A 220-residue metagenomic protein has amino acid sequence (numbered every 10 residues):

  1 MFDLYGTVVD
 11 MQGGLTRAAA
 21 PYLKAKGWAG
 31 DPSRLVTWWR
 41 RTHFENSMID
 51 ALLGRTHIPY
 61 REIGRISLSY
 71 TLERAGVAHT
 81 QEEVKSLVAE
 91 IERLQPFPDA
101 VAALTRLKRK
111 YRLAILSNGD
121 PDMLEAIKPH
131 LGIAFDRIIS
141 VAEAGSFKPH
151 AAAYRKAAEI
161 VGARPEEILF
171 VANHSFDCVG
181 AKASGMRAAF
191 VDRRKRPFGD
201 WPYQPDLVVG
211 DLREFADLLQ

Functional and structural regions predicted by a protein language model:
M1-P98: N-terminal helical cap/lid subdomain that shapes the substrate entry/recognition surface in HAD-like hydrolases
G14-L15, D99, I127, A181: Residues at alpha-helix caps and immediate loop-helix transition turns in enzyme cores, especially N- and C-cap
Y22-K26, R74, K110, H130 (+1 more regions): Alpha-helical structural context
R65, F97, V101, A151-R155: Short, well-ordered alpha-helical scaffold segments within catalytic/effector domains
D99-K110: Catalytic-core regions built around general acid/base machinery
T105, L116-Q220: Asp-based, Mg2+/Mn2+-dependent phosphohydrolase catalytic module
